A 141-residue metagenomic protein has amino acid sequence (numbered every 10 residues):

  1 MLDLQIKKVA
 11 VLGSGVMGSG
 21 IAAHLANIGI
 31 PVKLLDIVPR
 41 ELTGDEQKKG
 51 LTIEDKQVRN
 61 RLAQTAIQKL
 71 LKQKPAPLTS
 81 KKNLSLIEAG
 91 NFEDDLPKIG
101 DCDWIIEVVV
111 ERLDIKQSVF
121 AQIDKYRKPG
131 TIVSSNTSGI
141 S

Functional and structural regions predicted by a protein language model:
M1-K8, S134: A short, basic/flexible loop-to-alpha-helix module at the beginning of a structural domain
S14-G15: Glycine-rich Rossmann-fold phosphate-binding loop(s) that bind the pyrophosphate of adenine dinucleotide cofactors
G18-S19: N-terminal Rossmann-fold NAD(P) dinucleotide-binding loop
A22, A26-N27: Gly/Ala-rich phosphate-binding loop of Rossmann-like dinucleotide-binding domains, activating on the conserved
P31-K33: Short beta-strand element of Class I
I37-T65, K69-S141: Rossmann-like NAD(P)-binding element
